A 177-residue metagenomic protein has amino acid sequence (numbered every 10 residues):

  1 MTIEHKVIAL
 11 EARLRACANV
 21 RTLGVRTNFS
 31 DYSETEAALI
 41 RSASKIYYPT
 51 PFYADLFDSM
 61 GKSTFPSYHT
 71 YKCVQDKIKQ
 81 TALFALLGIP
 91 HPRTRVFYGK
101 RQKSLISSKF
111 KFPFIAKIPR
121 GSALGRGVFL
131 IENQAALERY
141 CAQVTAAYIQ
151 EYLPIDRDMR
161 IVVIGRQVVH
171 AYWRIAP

Functional and structural regions predicted by a protein language model:
T2-R95: Conserved N-proximal alpha/beta basic substrate-recognition cap immediately N-terminal to, or forming the N-lobe
E34-T35, F52, R101-I106, A136: Short acidic active-site motifs
K79-L83, K109-F112, V163-Q167: Short, surface-exposed amphipathic charged segments that create phosphate/polyanion-binding patches used for binding
P92-F114: Rossmann-like NAD(P)H-binding beta-loop-alpha module
T94-R95, K117, A147-I149: Catalytic beta/alpha-barrel core
K100-Q102, R120-A123, A135-A136, P154-I155: Short acidic/polar capping segments at secondary-structure boundaries
K111-Q134: Conserved anion/nucleotide-ligand pocket segment
V128-P177: Phosphate-binding site of ATP-dependent enzymes
